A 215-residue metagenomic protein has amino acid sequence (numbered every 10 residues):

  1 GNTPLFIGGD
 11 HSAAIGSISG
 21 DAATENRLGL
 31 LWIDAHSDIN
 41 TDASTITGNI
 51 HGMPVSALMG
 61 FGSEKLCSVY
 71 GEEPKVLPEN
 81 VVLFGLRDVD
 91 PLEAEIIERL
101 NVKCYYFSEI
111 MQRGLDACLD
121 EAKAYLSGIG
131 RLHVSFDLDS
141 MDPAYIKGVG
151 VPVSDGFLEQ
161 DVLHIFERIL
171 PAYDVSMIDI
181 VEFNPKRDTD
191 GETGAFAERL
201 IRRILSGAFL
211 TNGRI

Functional and structural regions predicted by a protein language model:
G1-F6, G16-S17, A23-E25, I96-I215: Catalytic cores of soluble, metal-dependent hydrolases
N2-L66, A172-Y173: Active-site histidine-anchored catalytic micro-motif
N2-P4, E79-V82: Short active-site oxyanion
A13, A35-I39, D88, L138-S140 (+1 more regions): Short, glycine/acidic-enriched loop or turn micro-motifs at the edges of active sites
W32-A35, M59, N80, G85-D88 (+2 more regions): Short, structured patches in soluble enzyme cores that scaffold and shape functional sites
G62, L66, V82-D90, A117 (+2 more regions): A general structural motif
V69-Y70, R87-Y105: Active-site-proximal loop/helix segment associated with metal-binding centers of metalloenzymes
P78-N80, R87-D90, G128-L132: Aromatic-lined glycan-binding groove of carbohydrate-active enzymes
